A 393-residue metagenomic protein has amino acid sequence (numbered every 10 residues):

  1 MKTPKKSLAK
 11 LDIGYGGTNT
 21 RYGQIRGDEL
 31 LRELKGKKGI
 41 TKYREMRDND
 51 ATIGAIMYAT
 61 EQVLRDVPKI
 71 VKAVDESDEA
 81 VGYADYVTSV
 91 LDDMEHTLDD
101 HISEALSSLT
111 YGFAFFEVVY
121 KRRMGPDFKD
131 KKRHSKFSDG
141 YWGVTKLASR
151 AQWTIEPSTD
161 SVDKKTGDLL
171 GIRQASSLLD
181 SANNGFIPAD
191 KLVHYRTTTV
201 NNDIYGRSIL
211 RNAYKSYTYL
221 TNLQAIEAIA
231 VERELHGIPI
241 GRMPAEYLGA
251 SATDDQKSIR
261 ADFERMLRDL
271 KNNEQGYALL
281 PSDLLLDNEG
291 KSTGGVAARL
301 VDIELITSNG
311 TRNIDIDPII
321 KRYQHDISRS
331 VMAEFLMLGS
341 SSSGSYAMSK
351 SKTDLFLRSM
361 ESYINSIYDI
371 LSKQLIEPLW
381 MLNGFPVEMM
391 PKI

Functional and structural regions predicted by a protein language model:
M1-R65: N-terminal-proximal low-complexity accessory segments that begin disordered and transition into the first
M1-T18, Y22, R265-A298, M381-I393: C-terminal anchoring/interaction modules
T41-Y214: Structured, mid-chain assembly/scaffold modules that mediate subunit interfaces within large macromolecular complexes
D78-Y86, V90, M94-T97, H101 (+7 more regions): Short amphipathic alpha-helical segments
I102-A105, E117-Y120, E232-E234, I238 (+3 more regions): Short coil/turn segments at secondary-structure boundaries
I155, I172, G294-I306, S343-M348: Conserved catalytic-core motifs characterized by acidic clusters
Y195-D326, S330-E334, L338-G339: Extended, charged amphipathic alpha-helical segments
I314-I393: C-terminal helix-loop subdomains that flank or include functional centers
